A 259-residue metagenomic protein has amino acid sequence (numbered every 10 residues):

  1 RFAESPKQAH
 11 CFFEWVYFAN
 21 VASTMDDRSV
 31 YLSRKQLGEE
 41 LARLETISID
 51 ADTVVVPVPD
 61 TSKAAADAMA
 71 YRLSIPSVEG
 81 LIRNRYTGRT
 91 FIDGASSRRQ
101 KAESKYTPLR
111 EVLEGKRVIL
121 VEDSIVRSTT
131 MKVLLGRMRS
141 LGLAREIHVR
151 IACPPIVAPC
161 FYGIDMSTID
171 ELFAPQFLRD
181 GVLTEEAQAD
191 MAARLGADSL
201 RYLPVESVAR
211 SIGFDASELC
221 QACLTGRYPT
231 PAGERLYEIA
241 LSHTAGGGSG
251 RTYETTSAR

Functional and structural regions predicted by a protein language model:
R1-R259: PRPP-associated nucleotide enzymes
